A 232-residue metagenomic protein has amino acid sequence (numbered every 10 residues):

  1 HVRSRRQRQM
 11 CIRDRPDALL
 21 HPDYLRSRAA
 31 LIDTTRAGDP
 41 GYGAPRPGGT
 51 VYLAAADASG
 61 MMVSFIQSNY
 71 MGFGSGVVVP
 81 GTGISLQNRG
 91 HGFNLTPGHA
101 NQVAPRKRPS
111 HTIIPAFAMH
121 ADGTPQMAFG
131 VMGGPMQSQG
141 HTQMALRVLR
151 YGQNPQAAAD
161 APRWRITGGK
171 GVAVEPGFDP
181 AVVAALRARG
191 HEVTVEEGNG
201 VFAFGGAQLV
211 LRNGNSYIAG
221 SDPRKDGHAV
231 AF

Functional and structural regions predicted by a protein language model:
H1-I12: Single conserved hydrophobic/aromatic residue that forms the stacking wall/gate of nucleotide- or nucleobase-binding
R5, D57, H120: Short, acidic, Ser/Thr-enriched surface-loop or helix-capping motifs
Y24, A30-P40, G48, G177-F232: Cofactor-centric catalytic regions
R26-L31, A37-P45, A54-A56, V63-F65 (+3 more regions): Alpha/propeptide regions of enzymes that mature by internal proteolysis
P47-T50, H111-I113: Short, small/polar residue-rich loop motifs at catalytic or cofactor-binding pockets
S59, K107, H141, R150-V201: Extended C-terminal subregions enriched in glycine
M61-M127, Y151, P155: Active-site rim segments in enzyme catalytic domains, especially the processed small/beta chain of N-terminal
V131-Q153: Alpha-helical support elements that line or immediately flank enzyme active sites and cofactor-binding pockets
